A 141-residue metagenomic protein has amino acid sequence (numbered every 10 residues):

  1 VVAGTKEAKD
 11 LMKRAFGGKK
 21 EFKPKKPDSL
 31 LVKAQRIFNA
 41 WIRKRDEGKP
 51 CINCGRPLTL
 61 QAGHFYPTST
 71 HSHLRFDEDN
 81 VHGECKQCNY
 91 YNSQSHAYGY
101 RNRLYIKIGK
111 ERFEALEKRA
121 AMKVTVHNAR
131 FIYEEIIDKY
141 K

Functional and structural regions predicted by a protein language model:
V1-I37, L58, E117-K141: A boundary/linker detector
L30-W41, F65-H71: Short Cys/His-rich Zn2+-coordinating modules
K33-A40, K44, Y98-K110: Short, solvent-exposed linear motifs at loop/edge-of-secondary-structure regions
Q35-Q61, C85: Short cysteine-rich loop/turn motifs with clustered Cys
K49, L58, S69, C88 (+1 more regions): Amphipathic alpha-helical interaction segments
I52-H82: Histidine-centered nuclease catalytic patch
V81-G109: Short Cys/His-centered divalent metal-binding micro-motifs
I108-K118: Short, surface-exposed acidic
